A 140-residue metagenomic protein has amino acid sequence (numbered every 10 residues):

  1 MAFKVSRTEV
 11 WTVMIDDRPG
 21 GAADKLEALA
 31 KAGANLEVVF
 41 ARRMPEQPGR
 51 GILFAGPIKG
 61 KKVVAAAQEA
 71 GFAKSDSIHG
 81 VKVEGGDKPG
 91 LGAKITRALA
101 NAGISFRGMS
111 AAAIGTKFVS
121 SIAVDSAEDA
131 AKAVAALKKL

Functional and structural regions predicted by a protein language model:
M1-L140: A conserved regulatory-domain signal marking ACT and ACT-like small-molecule sensing domains and adjacent regulatory
